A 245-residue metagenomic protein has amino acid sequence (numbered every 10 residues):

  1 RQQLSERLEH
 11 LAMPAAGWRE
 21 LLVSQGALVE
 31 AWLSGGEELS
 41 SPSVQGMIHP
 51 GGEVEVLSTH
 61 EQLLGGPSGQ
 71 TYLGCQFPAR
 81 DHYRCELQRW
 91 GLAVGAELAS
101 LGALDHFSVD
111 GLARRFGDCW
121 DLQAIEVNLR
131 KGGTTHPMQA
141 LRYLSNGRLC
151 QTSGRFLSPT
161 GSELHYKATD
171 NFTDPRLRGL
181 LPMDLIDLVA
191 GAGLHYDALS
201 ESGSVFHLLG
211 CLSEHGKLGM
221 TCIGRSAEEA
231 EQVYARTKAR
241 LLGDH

Functional and structural regions predicted by a protein language model:
L8-E37, S68-C119, S158-L194: A long amphipathic alpha-helix within ATP-dependent nucleotide-binding catalytic cores
A27-H60: Helix-rich catalytic cores of soluble enzyme domains
V44, W120-L129: A short beta-strand motif that forms the metal-chelation/ATP-contact edge of phosphoryl-transfer active sites
G52-C75: N-terminal accessory/precursor segments of enzymes
L64-S68, I125-M138: Glycine-rich phosphate/pyrophosphate-binding beta-alpha loops
T135-R148: A short alpha/beta connector and helix-capping loop motif
N146-H245: Peripheral (often C-terminal) accessory segments that flank ATP-dependent C-N-forming ligase machineries
